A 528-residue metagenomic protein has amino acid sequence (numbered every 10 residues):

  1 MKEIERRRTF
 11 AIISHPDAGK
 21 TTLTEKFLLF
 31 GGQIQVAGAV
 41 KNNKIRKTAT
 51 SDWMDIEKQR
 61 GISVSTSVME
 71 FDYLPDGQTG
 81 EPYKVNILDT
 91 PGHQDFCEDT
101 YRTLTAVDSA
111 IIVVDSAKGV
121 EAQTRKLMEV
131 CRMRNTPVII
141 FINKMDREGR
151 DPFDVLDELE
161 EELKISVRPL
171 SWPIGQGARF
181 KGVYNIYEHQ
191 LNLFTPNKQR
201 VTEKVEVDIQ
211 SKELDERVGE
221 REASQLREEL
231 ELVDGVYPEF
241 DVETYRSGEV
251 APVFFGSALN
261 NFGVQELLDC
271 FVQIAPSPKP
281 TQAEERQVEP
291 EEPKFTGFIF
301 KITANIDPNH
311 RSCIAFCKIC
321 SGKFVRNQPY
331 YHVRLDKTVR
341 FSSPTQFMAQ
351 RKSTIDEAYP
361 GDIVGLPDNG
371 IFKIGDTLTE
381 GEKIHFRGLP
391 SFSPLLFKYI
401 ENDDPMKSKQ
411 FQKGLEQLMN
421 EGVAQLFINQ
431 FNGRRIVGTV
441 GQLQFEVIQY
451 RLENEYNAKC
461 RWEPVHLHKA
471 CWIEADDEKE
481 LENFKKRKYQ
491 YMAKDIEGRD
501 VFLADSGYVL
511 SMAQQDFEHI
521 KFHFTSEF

Functional and structural regions predicted by a protein language model:
M1-F528: Structural and coupling elements of P-loop NTPases
